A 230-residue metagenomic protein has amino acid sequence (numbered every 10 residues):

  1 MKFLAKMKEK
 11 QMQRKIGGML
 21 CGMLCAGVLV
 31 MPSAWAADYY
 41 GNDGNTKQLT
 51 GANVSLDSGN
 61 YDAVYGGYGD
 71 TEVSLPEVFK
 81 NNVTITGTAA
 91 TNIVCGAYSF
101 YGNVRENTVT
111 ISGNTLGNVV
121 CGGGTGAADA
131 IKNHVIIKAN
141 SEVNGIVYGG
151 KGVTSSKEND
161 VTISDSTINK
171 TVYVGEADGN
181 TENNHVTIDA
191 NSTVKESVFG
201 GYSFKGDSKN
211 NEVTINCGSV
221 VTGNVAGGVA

Functional and structural regions predicted by a protein language model:
M1-G22: Bacterial Sec-dependent N-terminal signal peptides
K10, M31-A37: Sec/Tat signal peptide C-region and signal peptidase I cleavage site
C21-V30: Bacterial N-terminal signal peptides
A37-A63, Y68-I93, S99-N118, T125-I146 (+4 more regions): Surface-exposed loop/turn motifs in large extracellular/passenger domains
